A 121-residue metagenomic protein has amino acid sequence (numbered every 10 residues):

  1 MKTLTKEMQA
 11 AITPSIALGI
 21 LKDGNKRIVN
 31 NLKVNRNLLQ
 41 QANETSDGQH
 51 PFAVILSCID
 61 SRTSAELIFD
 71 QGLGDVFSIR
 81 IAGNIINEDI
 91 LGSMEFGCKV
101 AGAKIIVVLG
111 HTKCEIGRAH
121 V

Functional and structural regions predicted by a protein language model:
T3-I85: Short, conserved "active-site rim" segments that organize catalytic pockets and cofactor/ligand binding
T63, E115-I116: Short alpha-helical
A82-I85, H111-E115: Acidic, glycine-rich active-site loops and adjacent beta-strand->loop/helix elements that engage anionic groups
E88-A101: Thiamine diphosphate
K104: Short acidic/polar active-site loop segments enriched in Thr and Asp
V108: Conserved functional hotspot residues or short segments at active or partner-binding sites across diverse domains
A119-V121: Conserved small/polar residues in nucleotide/adenosyl-binding loops
